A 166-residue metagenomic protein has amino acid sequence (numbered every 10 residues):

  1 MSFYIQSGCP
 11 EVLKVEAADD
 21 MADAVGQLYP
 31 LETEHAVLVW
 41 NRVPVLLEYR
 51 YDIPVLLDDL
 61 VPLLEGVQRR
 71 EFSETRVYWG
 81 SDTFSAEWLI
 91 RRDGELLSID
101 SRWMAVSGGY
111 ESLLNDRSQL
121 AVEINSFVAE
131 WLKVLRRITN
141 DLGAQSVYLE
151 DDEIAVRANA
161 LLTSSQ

Functional and structural regions predicted by a protein language model:
M1-D58, Q68: N-terminal low-complexity, intrinsically disordered segments
M21, P54-L56, L63, G108 (+1 more regions): Generic alpha-helical propensity signal that fires on short helical segments and nearby coil/disordered stretches
Y29-H35, E71-F72, R91-L96: A short, compositionally biased
N41-Y51, V61-L64, S73-W79, F84-W88: Short secondary-structure capping micro-motifs at structural edges
R50-F72, F127-L135: DNA replication sliding-clamp ring fold and its partner-interaction surfaces
E74-L120: An exposed acidic His-Trp-rich patch
V106-Q166: Mixed-charge, glycine-accented linear interaction segment located at domain edges/termini
